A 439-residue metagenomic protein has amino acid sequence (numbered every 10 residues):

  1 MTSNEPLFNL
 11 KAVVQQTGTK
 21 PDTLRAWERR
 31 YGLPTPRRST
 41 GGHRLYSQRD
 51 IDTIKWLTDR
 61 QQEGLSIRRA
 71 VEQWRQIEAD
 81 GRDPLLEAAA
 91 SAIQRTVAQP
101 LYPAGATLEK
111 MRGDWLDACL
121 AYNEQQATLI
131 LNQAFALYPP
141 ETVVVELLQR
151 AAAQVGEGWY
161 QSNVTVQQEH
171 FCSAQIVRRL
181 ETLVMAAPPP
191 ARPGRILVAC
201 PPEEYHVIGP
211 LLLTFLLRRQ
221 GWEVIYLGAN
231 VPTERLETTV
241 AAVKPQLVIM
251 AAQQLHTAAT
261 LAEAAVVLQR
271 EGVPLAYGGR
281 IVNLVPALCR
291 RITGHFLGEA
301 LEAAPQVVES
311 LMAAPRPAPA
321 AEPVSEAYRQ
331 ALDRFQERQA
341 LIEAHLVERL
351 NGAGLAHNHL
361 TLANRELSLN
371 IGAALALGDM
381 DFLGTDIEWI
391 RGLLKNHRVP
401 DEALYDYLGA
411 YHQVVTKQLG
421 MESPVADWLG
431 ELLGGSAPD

Functional and structural regions predicted by a protein language model:
M1-P84: Basic, Lys/Arg-rich alpha-helical nucleic-acid-recognition elements, primarily the DNA-binding modules of transcription
D52, R68, E72-K110, P317 (+1 more regions): Charged, helix-prone or intrinsically disordered regulatory segments positioned adjacent to compact structured domains
R112-C172, Q220, D386-D439: Long, amphipathic alpha-helical coupling/dimerization segments that relay conformational signals between
E169-P274: Conserved mid-sequence domains
P274-R280: Short beta-strand elements of ligand-binding domains
I281-G294: Glycine-rich, charge-decorated loop segments at or immediately adjacent to ligand/cofactor-binding or catalytic sites
H295-A303: Short acidic-hydrophobic, aromatic-tinged amphipathic segments that line or gate anion-handling sites
P305-G409, T416-D439: Core of compact, soluble alpha-helical bundle domains
